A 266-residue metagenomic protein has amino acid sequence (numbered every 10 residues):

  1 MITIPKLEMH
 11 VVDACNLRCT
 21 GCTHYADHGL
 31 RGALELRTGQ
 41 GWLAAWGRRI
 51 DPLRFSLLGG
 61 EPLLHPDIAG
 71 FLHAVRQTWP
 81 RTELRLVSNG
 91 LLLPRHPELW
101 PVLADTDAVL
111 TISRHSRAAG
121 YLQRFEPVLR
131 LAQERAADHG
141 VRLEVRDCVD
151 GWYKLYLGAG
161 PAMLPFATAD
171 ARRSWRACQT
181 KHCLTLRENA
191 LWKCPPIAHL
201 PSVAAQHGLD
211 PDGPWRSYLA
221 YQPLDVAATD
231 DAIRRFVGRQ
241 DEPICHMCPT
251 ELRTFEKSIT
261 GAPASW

Functional and structural regions predicted by a protein language model:
M1-L86, L93-E98, W266: Conserved alpha-helical substructure of the radical SAM core
I2, Q123, F236-R239: Residue-level detector of secondary-structure boundary/capping sites
A33-E35, W46, P80-E83, V109-S113 (+3 more regions): Glycine-rich loops and low-complexity Gly/Arg-rich segments that provide flexible linkers or classic glycine-based
T38, E98, L131, P214 (+1 more regions): Exposed alpha-helical structural elements
D51, D138-G140, A205-G208: Glycine-centered secondary-structure boundary/capping sites
H65-E188, W192-I197, S202: Conserved AdoMet/S-adenosylmethionine-binding subsite of the radical SAM
G160-W266: Accessory C-terminal segments flanking Radical SAM cores
